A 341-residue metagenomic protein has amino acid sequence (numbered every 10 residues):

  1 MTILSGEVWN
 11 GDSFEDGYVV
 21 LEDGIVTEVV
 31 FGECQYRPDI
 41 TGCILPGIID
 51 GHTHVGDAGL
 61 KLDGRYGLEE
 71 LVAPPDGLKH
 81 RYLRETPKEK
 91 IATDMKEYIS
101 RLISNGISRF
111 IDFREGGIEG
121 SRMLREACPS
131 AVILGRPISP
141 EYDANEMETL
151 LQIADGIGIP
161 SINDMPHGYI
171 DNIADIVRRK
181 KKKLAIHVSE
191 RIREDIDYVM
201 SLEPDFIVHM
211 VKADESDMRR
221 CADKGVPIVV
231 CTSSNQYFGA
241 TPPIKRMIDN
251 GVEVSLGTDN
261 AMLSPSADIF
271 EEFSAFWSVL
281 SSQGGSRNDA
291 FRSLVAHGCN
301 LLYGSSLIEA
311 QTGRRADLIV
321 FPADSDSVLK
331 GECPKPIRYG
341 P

Functional and structural regions predicted by a protein language model:
M1-E33: N-terminal metal-binding scaffold of metallo-dependent hydrolase/deaminase domains
M1-S5, F31-P74: Replace "His-x-His-based motif
G6, V19, G24, T41 (+12 more regions): Divalent metal-coordination and catalytic microenvironments
V20, C43-I44, I48, K61-C128 (+1 more regions): Alpha-helical scaffold segments that flank or form the walls of functional sites
A58-T93, D197-L202, P227, F270 (+1 more regions): Active-site gating loops and adjacent loop-to-helix segments of metal-dependent hydrolytic enzymes
L151-K245, D249-L263: Active-site core of metal-dependent hydrolases
S286-C299, E309-A310, R314: Short, well-structured alpha-helical segments that form the helix of a local strand-helix-strand
A296, Q311-P341: C-terminal cap of metal-dependent C-N hydrolases
